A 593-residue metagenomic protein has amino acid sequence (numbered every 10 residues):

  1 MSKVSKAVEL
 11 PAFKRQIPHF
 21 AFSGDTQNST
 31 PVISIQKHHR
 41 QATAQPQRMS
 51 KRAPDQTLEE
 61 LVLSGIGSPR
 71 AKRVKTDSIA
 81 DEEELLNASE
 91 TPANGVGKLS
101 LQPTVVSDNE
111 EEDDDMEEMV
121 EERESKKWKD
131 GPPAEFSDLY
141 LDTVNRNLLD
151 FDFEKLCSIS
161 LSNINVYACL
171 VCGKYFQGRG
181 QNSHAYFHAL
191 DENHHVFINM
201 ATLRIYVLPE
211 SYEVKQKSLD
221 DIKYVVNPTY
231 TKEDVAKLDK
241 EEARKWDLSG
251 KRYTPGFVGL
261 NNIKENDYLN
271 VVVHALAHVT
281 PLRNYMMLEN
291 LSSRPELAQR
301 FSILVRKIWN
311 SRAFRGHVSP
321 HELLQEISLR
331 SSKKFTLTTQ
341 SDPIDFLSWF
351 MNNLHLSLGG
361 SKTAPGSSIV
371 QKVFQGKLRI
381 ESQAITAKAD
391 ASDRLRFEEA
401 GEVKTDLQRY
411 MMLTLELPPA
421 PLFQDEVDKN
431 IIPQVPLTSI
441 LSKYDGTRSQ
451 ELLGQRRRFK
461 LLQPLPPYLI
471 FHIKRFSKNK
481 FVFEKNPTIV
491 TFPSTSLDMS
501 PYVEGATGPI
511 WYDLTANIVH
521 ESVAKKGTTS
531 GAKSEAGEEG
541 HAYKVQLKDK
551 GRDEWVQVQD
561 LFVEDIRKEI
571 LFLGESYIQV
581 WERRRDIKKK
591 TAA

Functional and structural regions predicted by a protein language model:
S2-E110, M116: Ser/Thr-rich, low-complexity intrinsically disordered regulatory regions
G97-N147: Intrinsically disordered, low-complexity acidic/polar tracts
A134-C172, R179-D191: Cys/His-rich Zn2+-binding "zinc-finger" mini-domains, especially FYVE domains and B-box/RING-like TRIM modules
C157-S160, C169, V207, E381-T386: Short cysteine-rich clusters marking metal-coordination/redox-active sites
F176-H188, N266-M286, A387-L407, L453 (+2 more regions): Classical protein tyrosine phosphatase
R179-A236, T254-P255, N261, A420-L453 (+3 more regions): Conserved catalytic-core surface of thiol
A189-L358, T363-A364, I470-I473, E569 (+3 more regions): USP/UBP deubiquitinase core
S292, E326, R330, L337-W511 (+1 more regions): Core regions of eukaryotic protease modules
